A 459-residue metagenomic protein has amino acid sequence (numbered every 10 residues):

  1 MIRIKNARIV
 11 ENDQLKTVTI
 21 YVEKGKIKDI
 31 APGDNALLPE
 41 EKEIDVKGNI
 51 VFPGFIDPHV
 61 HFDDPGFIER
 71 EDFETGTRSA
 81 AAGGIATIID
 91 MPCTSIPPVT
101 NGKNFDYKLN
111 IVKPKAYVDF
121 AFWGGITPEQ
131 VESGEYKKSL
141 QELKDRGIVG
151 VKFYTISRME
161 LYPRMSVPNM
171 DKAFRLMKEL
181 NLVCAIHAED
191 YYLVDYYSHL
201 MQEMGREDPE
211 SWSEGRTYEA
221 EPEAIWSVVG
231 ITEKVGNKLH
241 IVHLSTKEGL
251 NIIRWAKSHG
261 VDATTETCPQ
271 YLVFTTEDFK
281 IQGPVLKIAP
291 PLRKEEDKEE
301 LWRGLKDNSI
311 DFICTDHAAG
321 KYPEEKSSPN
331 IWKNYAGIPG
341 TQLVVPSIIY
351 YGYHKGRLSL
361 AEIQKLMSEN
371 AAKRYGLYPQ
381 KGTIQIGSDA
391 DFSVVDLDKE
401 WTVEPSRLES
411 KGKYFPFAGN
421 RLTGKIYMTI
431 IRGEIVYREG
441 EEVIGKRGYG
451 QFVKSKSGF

Functional and structural regions predicted by a protein language model:
M1-L38: N-terminal metal-binding scaffold of metallo-dependent hydrolase/deaminase domains
A7, S327-I331, I386-F452: C-terminal cap of metal-dependent C-N hydrolases
D34-V51: Active-site metal-binding motif and surrounding structural segment of the metallo-beta-lactamase
K47-K115: Metal-associated gating/positioning segment near the N- to mid-region
P65, M91-Y117, G124-V131, S139-L143 (+3 more regions): Active-site loop-to-helix "anion-binding N-cap" substructures in soluble metabolic enzymes
G102-V118, D171-I186, L343: Alpha-helix-loop-beta-strand connector modules within alpha/beta enzyme cores
E135-I313, P329: Histidine/acidic residue-rich metal-binding segments in metalloenzymes
E207-G236, V285, K306, F312 (+1 more regions): His/Asp/Glu-enriched, well-ordered alpha-helical/loop segment that forms or immediately abuts the divalent-metal
